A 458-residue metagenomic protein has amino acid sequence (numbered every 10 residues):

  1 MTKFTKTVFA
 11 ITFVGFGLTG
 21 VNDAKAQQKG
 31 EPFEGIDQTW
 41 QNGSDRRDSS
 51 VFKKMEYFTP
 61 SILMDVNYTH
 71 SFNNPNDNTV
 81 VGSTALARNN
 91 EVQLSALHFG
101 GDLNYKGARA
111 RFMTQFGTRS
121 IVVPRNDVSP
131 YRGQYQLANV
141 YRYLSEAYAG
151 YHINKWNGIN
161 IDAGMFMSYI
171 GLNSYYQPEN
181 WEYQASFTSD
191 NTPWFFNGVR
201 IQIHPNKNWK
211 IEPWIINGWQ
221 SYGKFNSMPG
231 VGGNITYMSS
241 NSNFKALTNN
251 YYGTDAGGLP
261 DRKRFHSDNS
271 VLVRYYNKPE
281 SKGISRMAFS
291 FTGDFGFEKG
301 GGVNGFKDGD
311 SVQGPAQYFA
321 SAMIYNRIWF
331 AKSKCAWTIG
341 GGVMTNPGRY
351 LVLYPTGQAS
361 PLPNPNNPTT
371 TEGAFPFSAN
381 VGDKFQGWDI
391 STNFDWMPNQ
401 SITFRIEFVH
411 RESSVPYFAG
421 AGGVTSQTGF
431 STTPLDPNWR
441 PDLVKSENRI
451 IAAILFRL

Functional and structural regions predicted by a protein language model:
T2, K6-T7, I11-N74: N-terminal periplasmic/intermembrane-space "pro-region" immediately following the signal or transit peptide
K29, D45-P60, N73, K106-A110 (+6 more regions): Short loop/turn motifs that connect adjacent beta-strands in outer-membrane beta-barrel proteins
K29-E34, L86, V123, R132-L137 (+2 more regions): Outer-membrane beta-barrel pore domains
K53, V66, G101-Y105, T114 (+9 more regions): Residue-level signature of outer-membrane beta-barrel architecture
K53-Y57, T69-L94, Q427-P434, N438-D442: Surface-exposed strand-loop-strand hairpins of Gram-negative outer-membrane beta-barrel proteins
I62-H70, F112-F116, A163-M167, P213-N217 (+5 more regions): Transmembrane beta-barrel strands of outer-membrane/channel proteins
P75-A87, I121-E146, I153-Y237, K245-T254 (+2 more regions): Surface-exposed coil loops of outer-membrane beta-barrel proteins
L97-F99, A147-A149, V199, G232-I235 (+4 more regions): Membrane-embedded beta-strands of outer-membrane beta-barrel proteins, especially the hydrophobic/small aromatic
